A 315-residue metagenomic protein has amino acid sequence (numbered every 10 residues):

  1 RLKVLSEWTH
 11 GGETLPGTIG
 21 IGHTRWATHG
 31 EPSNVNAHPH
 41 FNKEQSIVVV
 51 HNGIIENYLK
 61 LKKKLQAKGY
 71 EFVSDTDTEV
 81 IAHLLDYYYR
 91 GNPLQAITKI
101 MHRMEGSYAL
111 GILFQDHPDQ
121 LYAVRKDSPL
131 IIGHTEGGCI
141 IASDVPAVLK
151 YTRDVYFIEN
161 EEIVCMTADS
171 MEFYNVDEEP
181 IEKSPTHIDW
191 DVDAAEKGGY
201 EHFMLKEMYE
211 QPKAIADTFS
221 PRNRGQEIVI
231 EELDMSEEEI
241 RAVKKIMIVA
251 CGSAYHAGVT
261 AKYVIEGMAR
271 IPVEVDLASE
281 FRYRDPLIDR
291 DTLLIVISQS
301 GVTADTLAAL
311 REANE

Functional and structural regions predicted by a protein language model:
R1-K197, E201-H202, E210-K244: Conserved short alpha-helical segments that host acidic/polar catalytic motifs at enzyme active sites
I55, L205, Y255: Ordered, soluble secondary-structure elements with a strong preference for glycine-centered loop motifs and nearby
R241-E315: Glycine-rich phosphate-binding loops that contact phosphosugars or nucleotide phosphates
